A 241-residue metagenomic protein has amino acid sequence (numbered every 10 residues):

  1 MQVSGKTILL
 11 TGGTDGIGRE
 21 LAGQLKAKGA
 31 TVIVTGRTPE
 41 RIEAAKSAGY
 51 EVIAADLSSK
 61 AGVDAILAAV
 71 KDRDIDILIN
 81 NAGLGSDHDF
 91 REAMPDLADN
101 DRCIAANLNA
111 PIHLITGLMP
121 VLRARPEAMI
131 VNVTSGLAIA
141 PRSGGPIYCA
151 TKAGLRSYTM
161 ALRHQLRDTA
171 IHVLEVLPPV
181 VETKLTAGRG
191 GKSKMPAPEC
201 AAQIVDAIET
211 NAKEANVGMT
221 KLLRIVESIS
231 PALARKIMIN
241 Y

Functional and structural regions predicted by a protein language model:
T14-D15: Conserved glycine-rich cofactor-binding loop
S47-A61: Rossmann-fold cofactor-recognition segment
D64, A68, G85-D101, G144: Conserved mid-core segment of classical short-chain dehydrogenase/reductases
I115, T151: Active-site helix of classical SDR
S135: Residue(s) in the substrate-gating loop at a strand-loop-helix junction that position the organic substrate next
R142-P146, R189: Active-site loop immediately N-terminal to the catalytic Tyr-X3-Lys motif of short-chain dehydrogenase/reductase
E175, A187-S228: C-terminal helical subdomain
